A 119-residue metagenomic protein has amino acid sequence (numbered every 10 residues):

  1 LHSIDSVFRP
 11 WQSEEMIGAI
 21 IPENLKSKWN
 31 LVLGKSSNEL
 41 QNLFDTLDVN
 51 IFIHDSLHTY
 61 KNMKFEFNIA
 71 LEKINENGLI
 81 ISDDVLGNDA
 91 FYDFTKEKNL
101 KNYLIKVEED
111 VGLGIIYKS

Functional and structural regions predicted by a protein language model:
L1-S119: S-adenosylmethionine/decaboxylated-SAM
